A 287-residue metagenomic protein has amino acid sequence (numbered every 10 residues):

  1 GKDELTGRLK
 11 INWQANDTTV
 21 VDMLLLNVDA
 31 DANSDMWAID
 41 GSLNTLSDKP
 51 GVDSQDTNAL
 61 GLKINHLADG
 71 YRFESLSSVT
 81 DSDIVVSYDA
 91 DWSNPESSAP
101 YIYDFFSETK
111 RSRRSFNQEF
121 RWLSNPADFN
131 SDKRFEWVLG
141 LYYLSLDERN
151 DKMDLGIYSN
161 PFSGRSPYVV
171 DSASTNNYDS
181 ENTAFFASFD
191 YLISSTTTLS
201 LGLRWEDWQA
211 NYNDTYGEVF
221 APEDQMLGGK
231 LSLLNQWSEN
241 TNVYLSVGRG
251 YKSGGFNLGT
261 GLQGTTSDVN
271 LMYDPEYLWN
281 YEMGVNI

Functional and structural regions predicted by a protein language model:
G1, S34-G41, V86-S93, R149-I157 (+2 more regions): Outer-membrane beta-barrel translocator domains and adjoining extracellular loop/strand segments of Gram-negative
G1-A32, D56-L62, R114, Q118 (+5 more regions): Transmembrane beta-barrel wall of Gram-negative outer-membrane proteins
G1-D3, P50-D56, E108-R114, T175-E181 (+2 more regions): Replace "Gram-negative outer membrane beta-barrel proteins" with "bacterial and organellar outer membrane beta-barrel
L5, L25-D31, A68, V79-D83 (+5 more regions): Transmembrane beta-strands of outer-membrane beta-barrel pores
V20-V21, L25-A59, S97, I102-Y103 (+3 more regions): Flexible loop and strand-edge segments within Gram-negative outer membrane beta-barrel domains
D29-S42, S145-R149, Q209, N235-E282: Surface-exposed extracellular loop regions of Gram-negative outer-membrane beta-barrel proteins, predominantly
K63-A90, Q236-K252, M272-I287: Membrane-embedded beta-barrel scaffold of Gram-negative outer-membrane proteins
W137-S238: Signature of Gram-negative outer-membrane beta-barrel scaffolds
